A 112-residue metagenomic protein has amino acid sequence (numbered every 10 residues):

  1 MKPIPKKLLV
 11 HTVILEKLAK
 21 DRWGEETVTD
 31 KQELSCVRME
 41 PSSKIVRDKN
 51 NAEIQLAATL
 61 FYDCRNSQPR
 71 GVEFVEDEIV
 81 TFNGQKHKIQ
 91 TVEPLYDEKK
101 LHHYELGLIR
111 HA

Functional and structural regions predicted by a protein language model:
M1-V10: N-terminal intrinsically disordered, low-complexity, charge/repeat-rich segments that act as generic
K6-K7, K17-K20, E25-A112: Short, conserved turn/kink motifs that form compact alpha/beta structural patches or helix kinks used as
